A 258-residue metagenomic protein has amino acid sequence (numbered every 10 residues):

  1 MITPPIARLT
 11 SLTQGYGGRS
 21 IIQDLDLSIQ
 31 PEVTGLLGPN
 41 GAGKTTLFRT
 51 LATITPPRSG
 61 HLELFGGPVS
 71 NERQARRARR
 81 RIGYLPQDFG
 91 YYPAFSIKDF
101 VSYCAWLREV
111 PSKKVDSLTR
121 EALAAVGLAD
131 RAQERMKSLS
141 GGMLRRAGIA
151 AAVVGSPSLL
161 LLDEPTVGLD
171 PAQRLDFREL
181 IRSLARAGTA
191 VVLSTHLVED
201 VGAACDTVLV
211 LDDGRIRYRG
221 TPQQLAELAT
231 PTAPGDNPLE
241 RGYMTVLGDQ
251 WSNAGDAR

Functional and structural regions predicted by a protein language model:
A7, I22-D24, R79: Conserved structural motif at the start of ABC-family nucleotide-binding domains
A52: Helix-to-loop junction immediately C-terminal to a conserved catalytic motif
G60-N71, R77-A78: Conserved ABC transporter NBD signature motif
S102, W106, K113-R131: Conserved ABC ATPase "signature" region
R135-G142: Conserved ABC ATPase signature
L160-E164: Catalytic Walker B motif of ABC-type/P-loop ATPase nucleotide-binding domains
